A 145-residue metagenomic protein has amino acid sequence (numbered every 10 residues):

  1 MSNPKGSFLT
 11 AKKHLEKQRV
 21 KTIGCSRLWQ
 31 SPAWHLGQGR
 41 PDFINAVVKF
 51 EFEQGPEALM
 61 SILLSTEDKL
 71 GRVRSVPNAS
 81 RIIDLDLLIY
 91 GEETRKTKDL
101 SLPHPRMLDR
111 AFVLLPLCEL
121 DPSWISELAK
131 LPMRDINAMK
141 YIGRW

Functional and structural regions predicted by a protein language model:
M1-R19, S26-P32: N-terminal beta1-alpha1 ligand-phosphate binding loop
S2-N3, Q54-E57: A generic structural signal for alpha-helix starts
P4-K13, K49-E51, R74-P77: A broad, low-specificity signal for short, low-complexity segments enriched in glycine/proline and polar/charged
K17-V20, E53, D68-R72: Short helix-capping and hinge/turn segments at secondary-structure transitions, especially at repeat and domain
K21-G24, A138: Conserved beta-strand segments of alpha/beta enzyme cores
G24-E51: Short, charge-patterned binding micro-sites
W34-F43, E57-M60, S65-W145: Flexible, gly/pro- and Lys/Arg-enriched active-site loops
